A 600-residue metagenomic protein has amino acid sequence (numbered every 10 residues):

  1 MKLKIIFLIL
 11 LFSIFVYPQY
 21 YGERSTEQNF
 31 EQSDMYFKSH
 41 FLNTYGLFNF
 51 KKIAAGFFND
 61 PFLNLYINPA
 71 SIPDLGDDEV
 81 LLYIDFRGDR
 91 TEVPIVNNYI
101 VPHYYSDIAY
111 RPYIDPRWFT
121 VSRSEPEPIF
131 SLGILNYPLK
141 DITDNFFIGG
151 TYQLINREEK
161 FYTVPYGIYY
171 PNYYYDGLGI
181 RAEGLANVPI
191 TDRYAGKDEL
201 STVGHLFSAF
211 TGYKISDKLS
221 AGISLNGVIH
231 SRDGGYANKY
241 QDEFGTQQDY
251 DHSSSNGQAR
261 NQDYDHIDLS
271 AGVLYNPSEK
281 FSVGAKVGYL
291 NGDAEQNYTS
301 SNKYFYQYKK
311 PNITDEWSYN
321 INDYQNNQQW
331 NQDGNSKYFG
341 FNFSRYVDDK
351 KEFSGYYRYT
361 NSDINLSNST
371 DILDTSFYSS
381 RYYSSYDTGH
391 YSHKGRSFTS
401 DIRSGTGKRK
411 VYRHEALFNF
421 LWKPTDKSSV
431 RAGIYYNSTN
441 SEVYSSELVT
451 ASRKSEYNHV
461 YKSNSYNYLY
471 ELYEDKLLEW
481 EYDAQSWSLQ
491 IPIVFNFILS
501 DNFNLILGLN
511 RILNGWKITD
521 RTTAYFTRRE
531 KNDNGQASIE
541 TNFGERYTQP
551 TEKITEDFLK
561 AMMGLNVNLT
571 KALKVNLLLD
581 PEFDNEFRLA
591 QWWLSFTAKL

Functional and structural regions predicted by a protein language model:
L3-I14: Sec-dependent N-terminal signal peptides
P18-L154: N-terminal, post-signal peptide beta-strand-biased segments of exported outer-membrane/organellar beta-barrel and other
N59, F86-R90, S124-E127, D333 (+4 more regions): Solvent-exposed loop/turn segments connecting transmembrane beta-strands in outer-membrane beta-barrel proteins
N64, I129-Y137, G149, S208-G212 (+7 more regions): Outer-membrane beta-barrel architecture
E79-L81, K140-I148, K218-I223, E279-A285 (+5 more regions): Repeated loop/turn-to-beta-strand initiation elements of outer-membrane beta-barrel proteins
I84-R90, Y152-E158, L225-S231, V287-E295 (+5 more regions): Transmembrane beta-strands of outer-membrane beta-barrel pores
V93-Y99, A109-E125, E158-G204, I229-D268 (+4 more regions): Extracellular/periplasm-exposed beta-strand and loop segments of Gram-negative cell-envelope proteins, dominated by
V567-N568, L573, R588-L600: Outer-membrane beta-barrel "beta-signal"
